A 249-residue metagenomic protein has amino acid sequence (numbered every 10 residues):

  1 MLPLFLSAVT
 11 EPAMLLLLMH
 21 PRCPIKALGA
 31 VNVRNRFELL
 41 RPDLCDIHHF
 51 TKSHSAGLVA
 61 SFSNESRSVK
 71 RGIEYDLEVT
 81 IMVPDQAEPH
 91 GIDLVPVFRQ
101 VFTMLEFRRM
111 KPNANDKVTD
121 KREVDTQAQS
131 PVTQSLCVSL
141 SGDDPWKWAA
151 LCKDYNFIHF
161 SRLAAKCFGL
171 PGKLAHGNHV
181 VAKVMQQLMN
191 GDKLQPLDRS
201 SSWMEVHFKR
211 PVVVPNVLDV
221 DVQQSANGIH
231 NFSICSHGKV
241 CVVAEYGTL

Functional and structural regions predicted by a protein language model:
M1-P12, L16, T133-C137, G142-D198: A conserved, well-ordered hydrophobic junction motif at loop->secondary-structure transitions
M1-S55, F168, M189, Q195-P196: Hydrophobic, proline/glycine-rich low-complexity stretches
M19-P21, S63-E65, R122-E123, N156-F157 (+2 more regions): Short secondary-structure boundary micro-motifs
P21, A27-G29, I92-L94, S130 (+4 more regions): Homeobox/homeodomain signature
V33-L140, F208-L249: HotDog/MaoC-like acyl-thioester-processing domains
Q187-Q223: A conserved acidic, glycine/proline-rich C-terminal tail/linker
